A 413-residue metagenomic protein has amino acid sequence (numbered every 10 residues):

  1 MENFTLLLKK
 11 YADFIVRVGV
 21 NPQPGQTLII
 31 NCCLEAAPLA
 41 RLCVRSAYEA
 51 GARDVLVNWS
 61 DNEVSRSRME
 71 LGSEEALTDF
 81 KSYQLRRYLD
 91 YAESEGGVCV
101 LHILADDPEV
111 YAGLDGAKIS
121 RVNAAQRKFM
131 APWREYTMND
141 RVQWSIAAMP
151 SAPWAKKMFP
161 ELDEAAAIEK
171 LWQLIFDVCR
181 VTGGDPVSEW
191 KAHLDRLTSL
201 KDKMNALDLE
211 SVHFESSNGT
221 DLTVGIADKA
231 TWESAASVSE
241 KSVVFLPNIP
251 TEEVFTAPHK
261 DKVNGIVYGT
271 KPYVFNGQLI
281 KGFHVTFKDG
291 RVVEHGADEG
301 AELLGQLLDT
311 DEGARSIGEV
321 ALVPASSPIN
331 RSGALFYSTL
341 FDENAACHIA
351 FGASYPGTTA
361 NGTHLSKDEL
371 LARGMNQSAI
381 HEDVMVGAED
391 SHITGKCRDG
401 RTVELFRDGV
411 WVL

Functional and structural regions predicted by a protein language model:
M1-N264, R401, W411-L413: Active-site bordering "gate/hinge" segments that shape substrate access to catalytic or cofactor-binding pockets
D13, N205-L207, N276-Q278, G313 (+2 more regions): Short solvent-exposed loop/turn micro-motifs enriched in small/polar/acidic residues
E35-A36, D106-P108, S151, G219 (+8 more regions): Short, glycine-/Ser/Thr-/acidic-enriched flexible segments
A112-D115, K156-P160, A235-S237, Q278-K281 (+3 more regions): A short secondary-structure junction signal
F255-E312: Long, well-ordered mid-to-C-terminal structural blocks that present hydrophobic/aromatic surfaces
K262-N264, I280-G282, D289, R315-E319 (+3 more regions): Active-site lining segments that contact anionic ligands and/or coordinate catalytic metals
V292-T363: Dual-mode signal for accessory low-complexity, basic/Gly-rich regions
D368-L413: Extended hydrophobic packing segments that form well-structured cores
